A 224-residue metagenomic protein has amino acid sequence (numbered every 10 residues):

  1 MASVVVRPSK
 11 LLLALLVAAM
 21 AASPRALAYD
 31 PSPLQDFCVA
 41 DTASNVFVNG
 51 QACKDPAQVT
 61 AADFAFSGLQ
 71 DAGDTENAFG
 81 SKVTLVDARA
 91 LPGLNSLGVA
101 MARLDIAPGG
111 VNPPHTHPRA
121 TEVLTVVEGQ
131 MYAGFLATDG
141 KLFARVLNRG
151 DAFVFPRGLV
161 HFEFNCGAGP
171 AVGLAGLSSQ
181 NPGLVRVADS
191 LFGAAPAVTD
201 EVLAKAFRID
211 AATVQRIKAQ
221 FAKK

Functional and structural regions predicted by a protein language model:
A2-V5, P33-D41, F47-D55, K141 (+3 more regions): Double-stranded beta-helix
P8-A102, I209-K224: A short, N-terminal "cap"/entry segment at the start of jelly-roll beta-barrel domains of the cupin/DSBH fold
A18-L27, P108-V111, Q130-M131, A152 (+3 more regions): Conserved beta-strand elements of beta-rich interaction domains across eukaryotes, especially beta-propellers
A90, N95-V99, R103, T116-A120 (+2 more regions): Predominantly extracellular/secreted and cell-surface proteins with exposed, flexible low-complexity segments
S96, A137-G158: Short acidic-glycine-tyrosine-enriched beta hairpin
V99, A120-L124, P170, D200: Generic preference for well-ordered alpha-helical elements
A102-D105, V123-V126, Y132-G134, F153-F155 (+2 more regions): Structural recognition of the beta-strand scaffold that forms the well-ordered cores of secreted hydrolase catalytic
A107-V111, H117-D139, R149: Glycine- and acidic-residue-biased ligand/ion/polar-headgroup-sensing regions
